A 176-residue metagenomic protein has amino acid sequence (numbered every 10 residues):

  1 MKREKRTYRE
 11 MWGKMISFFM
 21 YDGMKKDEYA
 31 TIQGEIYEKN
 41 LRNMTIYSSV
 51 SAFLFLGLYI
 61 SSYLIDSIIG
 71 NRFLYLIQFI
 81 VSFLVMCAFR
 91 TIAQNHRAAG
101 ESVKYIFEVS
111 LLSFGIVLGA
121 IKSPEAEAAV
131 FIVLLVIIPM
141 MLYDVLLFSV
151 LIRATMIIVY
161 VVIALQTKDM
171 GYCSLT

Functional and structural regions predicted by a protein language model:
M1-E35: Non-catalytic regulatory/interaction regions at protein termini and inter-domain linkers
K2-K5, K26, K39-R42, V81-V85 (+1 more regions): Intrinsic low-complexity, intrinsically disordered segments enriched in polar/basic residues
K2-K5, R9-G13, L135, M140-T176: N-terminal membrane insertion elements
Y29-K39, V117-K122: Generic hydrophobic, helix-prone segments enriched in Leu/Val/Ile
I36-S48: N-terminal membrane topogenic signal
Y47-I137, M156-V161: Hydrophobic transmembrane alpha-helices and their membrane-interface boundaries in multi-pass, membrane-anchored
